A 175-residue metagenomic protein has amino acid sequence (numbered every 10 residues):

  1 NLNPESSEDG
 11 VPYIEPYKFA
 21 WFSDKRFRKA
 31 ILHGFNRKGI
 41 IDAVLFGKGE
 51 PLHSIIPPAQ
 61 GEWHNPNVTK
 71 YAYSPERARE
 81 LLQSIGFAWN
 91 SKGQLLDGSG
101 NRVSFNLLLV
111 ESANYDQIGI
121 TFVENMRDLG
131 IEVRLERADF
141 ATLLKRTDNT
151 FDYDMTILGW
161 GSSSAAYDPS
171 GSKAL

Functional and structural regions predicted by a protein language model:
N1-F46, E50, Q60-L175: Extracytoplasmic/periplasmic ligand-capture domains
